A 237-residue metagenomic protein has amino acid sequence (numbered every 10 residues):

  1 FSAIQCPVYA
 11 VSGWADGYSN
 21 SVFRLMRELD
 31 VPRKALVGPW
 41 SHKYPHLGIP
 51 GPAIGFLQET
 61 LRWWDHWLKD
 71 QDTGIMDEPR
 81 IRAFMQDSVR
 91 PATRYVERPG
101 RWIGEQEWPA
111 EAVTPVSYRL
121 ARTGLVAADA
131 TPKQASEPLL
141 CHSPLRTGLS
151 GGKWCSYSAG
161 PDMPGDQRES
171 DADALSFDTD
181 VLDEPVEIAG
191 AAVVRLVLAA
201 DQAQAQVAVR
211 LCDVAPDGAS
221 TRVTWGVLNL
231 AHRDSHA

Functional and structural regions predicted by a protein language model:
F1: Active-site neighborhood of glycoside hydrolase catalytic domains
I4, A10-S12: Short beta-strand/loop motif that positions the catalytic acidic residue of the alpha/beta-hydrolase fold
Y9, K34-L36, V116-Y118: Hydrophobic/aromatic beta-strand patches that form the interior of the parallel beta-sheet core in alpha/beta enzyme
W14-Y18: Acidic catalytic loop of the alpha/beta-hydrolase fold
S19, P45-H46: Extracytoplasmic/secreted cell-surface and envelope-processing proteins
N20-K34: Active-site-adjacent alpha-helix of alpha/beta-hydrolase-fold enzymes
D30-Y44: Catalytic histidine neighborhood in serine/cysteine hydrolases with alpha/beta-hydrolase-type architecture
P50-A237: C-terminal, loop-rich substrate-recognition/catalytic regions characterized by aromatic stacking residues
